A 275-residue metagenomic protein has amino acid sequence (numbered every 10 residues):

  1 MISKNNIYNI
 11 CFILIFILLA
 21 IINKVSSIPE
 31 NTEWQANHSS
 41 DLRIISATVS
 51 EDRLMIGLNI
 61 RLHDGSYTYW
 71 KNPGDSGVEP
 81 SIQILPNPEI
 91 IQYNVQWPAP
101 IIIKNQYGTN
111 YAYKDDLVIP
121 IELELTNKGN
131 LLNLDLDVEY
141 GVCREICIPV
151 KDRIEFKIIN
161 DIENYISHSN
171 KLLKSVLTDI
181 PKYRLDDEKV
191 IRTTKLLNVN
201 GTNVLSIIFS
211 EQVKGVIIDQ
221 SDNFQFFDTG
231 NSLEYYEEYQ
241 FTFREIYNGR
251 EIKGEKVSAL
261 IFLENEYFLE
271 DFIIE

Functional and structural regions predicted by a protein language model:
I2-C11: Bacterial N-terminal signal peptides that target proteins for export
C11-A20: Bacterial N-terminal signal peptides
I22-K24: N-terminal signal peptide c-region/cleavage motif recognized by signal peptidases
S26-E275: Extracellular/lumen-exposed scaffold segments
